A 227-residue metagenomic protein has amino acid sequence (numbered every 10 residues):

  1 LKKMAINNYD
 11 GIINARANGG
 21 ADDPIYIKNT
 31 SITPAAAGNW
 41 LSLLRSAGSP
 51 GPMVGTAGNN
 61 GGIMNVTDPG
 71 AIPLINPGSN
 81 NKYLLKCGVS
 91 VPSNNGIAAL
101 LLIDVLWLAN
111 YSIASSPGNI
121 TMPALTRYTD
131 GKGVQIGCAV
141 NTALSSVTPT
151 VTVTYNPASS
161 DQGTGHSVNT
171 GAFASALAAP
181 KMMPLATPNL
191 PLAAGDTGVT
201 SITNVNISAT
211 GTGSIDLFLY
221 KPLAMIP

Functional and structural regions predicted by a protein language model:
K2-P227: Polar, enzyme-active/binding microenvironments
